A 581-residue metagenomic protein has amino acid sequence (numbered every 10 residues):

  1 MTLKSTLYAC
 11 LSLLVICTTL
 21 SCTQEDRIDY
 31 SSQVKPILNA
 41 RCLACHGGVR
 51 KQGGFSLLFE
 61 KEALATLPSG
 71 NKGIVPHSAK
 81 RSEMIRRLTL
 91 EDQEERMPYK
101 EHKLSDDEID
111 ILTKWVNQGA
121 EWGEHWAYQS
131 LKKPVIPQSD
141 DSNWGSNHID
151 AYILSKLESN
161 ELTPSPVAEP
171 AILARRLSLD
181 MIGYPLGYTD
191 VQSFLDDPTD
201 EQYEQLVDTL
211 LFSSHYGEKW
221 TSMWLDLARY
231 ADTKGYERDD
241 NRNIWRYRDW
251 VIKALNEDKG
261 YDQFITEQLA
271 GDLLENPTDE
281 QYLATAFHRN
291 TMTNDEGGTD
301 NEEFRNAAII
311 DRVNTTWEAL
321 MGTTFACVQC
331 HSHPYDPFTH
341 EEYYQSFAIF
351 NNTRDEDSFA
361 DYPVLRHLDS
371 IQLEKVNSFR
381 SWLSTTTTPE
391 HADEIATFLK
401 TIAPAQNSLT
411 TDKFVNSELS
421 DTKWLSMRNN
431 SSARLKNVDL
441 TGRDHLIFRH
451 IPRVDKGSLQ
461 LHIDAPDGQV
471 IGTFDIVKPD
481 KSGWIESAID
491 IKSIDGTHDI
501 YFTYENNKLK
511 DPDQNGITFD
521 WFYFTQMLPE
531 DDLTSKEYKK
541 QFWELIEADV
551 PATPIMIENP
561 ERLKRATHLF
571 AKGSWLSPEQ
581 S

Functional and structural regions predicted by a protein language model:
M1-C10: Bacterial N-terminal signal peptides that target proteins for export
V15-I28, W122: Bacterial Sec-dependent signal peptides at the C-terminal "C-region" and cleavage site
A40, L57, T89-E95, Y99-E101 (+3 more regions): Short, structured secondary-structure elements that scaffold catalytic or ligand/cofactor-binding regions
G48-V49, H333: Cys/His-rich metal-chelating microdomains
A65-L67, G123-N143, Y523-D549: Low-complexity, Pro/Ser/Thr- and charge-rich linker/hinge segments at domain boundaries
G70-E83, D355-F379: Short Fe-S-cluster ligation motifs
S381-A548: Extracytoplasmic
